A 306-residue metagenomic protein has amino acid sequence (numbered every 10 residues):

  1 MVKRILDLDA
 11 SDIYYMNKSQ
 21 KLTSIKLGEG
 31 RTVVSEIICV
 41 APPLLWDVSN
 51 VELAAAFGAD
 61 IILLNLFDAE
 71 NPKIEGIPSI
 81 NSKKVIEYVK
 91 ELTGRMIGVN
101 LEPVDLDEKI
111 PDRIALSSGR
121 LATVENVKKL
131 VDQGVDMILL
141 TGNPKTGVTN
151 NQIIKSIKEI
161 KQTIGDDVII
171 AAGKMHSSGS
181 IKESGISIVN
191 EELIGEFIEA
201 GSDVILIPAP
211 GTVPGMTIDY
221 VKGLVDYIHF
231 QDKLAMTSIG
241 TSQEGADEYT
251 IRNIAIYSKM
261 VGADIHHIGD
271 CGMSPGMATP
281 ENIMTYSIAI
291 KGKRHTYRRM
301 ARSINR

Functional and structural regions predicted by a protein language model:
M1-I38, V48, S82-E102, K222-D226 (+1 more regions): N-terminal amphipathic alpha-helix/helix-capping segment at the start of soluble metabolic enzymes
N17-K18, E29, L106-D107, V131 (+1 more regions): Cap/lid and interdomain-hinge subdomains that line or gate substrate/regulatory clefts in soluble alpha/beta enzymes
K26-A41, T93-N100, E108-L116, I164-I181 (+1 more regions): Short beta-strand/loop segments at the ligand-binding rim of alpha/beta enzyme cores
V40-P42, P144-V148, V213-P214, E244 (+1 more regions): Gly/Ser/Thr-rich loops at beta-strand to alpha-helix junctions that form or flank small-molecule/cofactor-binding
D47-N71, E75-I77, P111-K233, E248-I268 (+2 more regions): Alpha/beta enzyme core
F67, I80-V127: A generic, well-ordered mixed alpha/beta core segment in the N-terminal half of proteins
I74-I86, L224, C271-R302: C-terminal helical cap(s) of enzyme catalytic domains, especially alpha/beta-barrels
I239, G269-C271: Short beta-alpha connecting loops at secondary-structure transitions that line or flank enzyme active sites
